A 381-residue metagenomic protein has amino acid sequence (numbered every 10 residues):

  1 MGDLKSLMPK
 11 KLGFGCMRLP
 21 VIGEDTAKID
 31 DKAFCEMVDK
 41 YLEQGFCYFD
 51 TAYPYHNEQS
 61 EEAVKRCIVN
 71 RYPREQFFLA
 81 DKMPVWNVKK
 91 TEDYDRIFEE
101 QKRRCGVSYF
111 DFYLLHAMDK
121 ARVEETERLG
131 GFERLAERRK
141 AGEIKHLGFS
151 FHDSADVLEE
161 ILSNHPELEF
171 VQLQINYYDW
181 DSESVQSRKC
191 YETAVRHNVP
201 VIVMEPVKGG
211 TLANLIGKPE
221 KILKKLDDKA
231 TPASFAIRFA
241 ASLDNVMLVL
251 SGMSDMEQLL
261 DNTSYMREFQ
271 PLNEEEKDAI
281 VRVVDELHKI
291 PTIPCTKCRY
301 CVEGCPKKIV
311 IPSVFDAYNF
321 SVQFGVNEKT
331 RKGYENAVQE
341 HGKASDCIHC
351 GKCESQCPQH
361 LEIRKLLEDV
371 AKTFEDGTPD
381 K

Functional and structural regions predicted by a protein language model:
M1-F77, R134, K140: N-terminal binding-site loop/beta-alpha segment at the start of enzyme catalytic domains that lines or forms
L4-M8, E43, K65-Q76, E99-S108 (+3 more regions): Acidic (Asp/Glu)-rich catalytic clusters
R18-K32, K82-E92, A121-E124, E220-A230: Active-site mouth loops of central-metabolism enzymes
A27-Y41, K89-C105, D153-L162, P232-F239: Short, acidic/polar
R103-R122: Active-site groove signature of glycoside hydrolases
M118-T296, Y300-I309, S313-D316, V326-K332 (+2 more regions): Beta/alpha (TIM)-barrel catalytic core signal, keyed to glycine-rich beta->alpha loops juxtaposed to Asp/Glu that bind
T292-K308, K343-H360: Local cysteine-cluster metal-coordination motifs and their immediate loop/turn environment, predominantly Fe-S cluster
Q323-C350, D376-K381: Short Fe-S-cluster ligation motifs
